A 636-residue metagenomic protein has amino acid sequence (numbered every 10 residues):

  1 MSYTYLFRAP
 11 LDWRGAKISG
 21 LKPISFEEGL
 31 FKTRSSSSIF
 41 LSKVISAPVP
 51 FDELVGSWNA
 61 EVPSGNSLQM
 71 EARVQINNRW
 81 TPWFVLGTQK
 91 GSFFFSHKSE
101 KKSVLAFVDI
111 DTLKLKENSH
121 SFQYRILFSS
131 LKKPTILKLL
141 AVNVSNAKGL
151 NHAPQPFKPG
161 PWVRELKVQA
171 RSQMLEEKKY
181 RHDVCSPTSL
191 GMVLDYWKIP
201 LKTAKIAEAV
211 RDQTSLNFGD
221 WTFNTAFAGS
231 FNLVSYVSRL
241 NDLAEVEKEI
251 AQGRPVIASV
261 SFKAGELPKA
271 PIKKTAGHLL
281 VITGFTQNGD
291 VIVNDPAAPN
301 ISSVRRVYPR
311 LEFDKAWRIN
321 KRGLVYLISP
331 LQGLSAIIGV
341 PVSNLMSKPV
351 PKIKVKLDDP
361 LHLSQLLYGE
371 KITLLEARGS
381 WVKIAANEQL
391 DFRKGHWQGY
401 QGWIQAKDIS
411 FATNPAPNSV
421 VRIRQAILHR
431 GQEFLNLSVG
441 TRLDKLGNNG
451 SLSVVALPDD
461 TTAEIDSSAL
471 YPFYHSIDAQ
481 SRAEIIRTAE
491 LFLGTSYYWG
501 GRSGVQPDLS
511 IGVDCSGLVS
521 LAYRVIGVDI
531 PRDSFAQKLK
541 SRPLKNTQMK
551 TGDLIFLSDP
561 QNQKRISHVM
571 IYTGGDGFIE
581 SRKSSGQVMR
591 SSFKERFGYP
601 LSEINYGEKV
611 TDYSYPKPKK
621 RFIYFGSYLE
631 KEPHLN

Functional and structural regions predicted by a protein language model:
T4-K17, S37-V55, N59-V144: Beta-sandwich interaction modules
F7-F26, P48-V49, K90-F93, K114-K158 (+4 more regions): Noncatalytic regulatory segments and standalone regulatory/sensor domains
P10, L127-F218, A270: Active-site-adjacent structural segments surrounding the nucleophilic cysteine of cysteine proteases and isopeptidases
R164-M174, H429, T441-G447, S451-N546 (+6 more regions): N-terminal capping segments
P200-P330: Conserved active-site-adjacent core of cysteine acyl-enzyme catalytic domains
D220-K274, H278, V528-E595: ...with weaker cross-activation on analogous glycine-rich loops/strands in unrelated enzymes
L280, V291-L331, P417-N418, R430 (+5 more regions): Aromatic- and glycine-rich peptidoglycan recognition patches
P330-S343, K354-L357, Y368-K371, R378 (+4 more regions): Boundary regions of SH3-family modules and the immediately adjacent low-complexity/disordered segments in eukaryotic
